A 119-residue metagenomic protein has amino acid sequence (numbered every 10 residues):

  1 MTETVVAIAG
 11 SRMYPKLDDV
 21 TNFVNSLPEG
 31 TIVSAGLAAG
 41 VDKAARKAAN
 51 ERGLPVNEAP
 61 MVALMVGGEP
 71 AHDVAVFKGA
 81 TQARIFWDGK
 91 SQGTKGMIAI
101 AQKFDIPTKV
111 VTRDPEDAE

Functional and structural regions predicted by a protein language model:
T2-V6, G10-E119: Acidic/glycine-enriched connector segments
